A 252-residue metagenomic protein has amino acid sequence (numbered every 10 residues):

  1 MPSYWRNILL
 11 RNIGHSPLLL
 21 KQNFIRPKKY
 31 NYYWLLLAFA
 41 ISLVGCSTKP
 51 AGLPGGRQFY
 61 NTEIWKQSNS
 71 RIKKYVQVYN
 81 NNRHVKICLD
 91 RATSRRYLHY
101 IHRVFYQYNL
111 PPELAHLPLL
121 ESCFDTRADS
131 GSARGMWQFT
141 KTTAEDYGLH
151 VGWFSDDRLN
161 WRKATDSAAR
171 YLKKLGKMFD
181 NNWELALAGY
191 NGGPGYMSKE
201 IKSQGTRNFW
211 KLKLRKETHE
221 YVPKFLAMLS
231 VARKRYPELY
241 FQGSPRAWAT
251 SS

Functional and structural regions predicted by a protein language model:
P2-N12, L37-A38, S42-N109, F241-S244: An acidic, Gly/Ser/Thr/Pro-rich helix-cap/linker signature
F24-W34: Bacterial N-terminal signal peptides that target proteins for export
P50-N80, G135-Q138, T142, G152 (+1 more regions): Catalytic and substrate-binding regions of cell-wall glycan-acting enzymes that process beta-1,4-linked
L89-R91, F154-T165: Active-site metal-coordination segments of metallo-dependent hydrolases
L110-D125, A186-N191: Short, functionally critical alpha-helical segments immediately adjacent to catalytic or ligand/cofactor-binding
S132-W153, T165-A168, L172: Substrate-binding/active-site groove segments that recognize and process beta-1,4-linked N-acetyl-hexosamine
Y240-S252: Low-complexity, Gly/Ser/Thr/Pro-rich intrinsically disordered linker/tail segments
